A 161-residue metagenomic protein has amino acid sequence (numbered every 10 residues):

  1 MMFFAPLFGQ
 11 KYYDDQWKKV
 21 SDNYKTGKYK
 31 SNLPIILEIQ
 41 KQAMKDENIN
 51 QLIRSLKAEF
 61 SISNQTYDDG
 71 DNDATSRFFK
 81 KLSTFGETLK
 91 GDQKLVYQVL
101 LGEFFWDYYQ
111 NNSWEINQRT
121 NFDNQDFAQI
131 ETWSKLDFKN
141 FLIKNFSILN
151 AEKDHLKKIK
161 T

Functional and structural regions predicted by a protein language model:
M1-Q16: Bacterial Sec-dependent N-terminal signal peptides
Y13-T161: Extracytoplasmic/secretory-pathway proteins
